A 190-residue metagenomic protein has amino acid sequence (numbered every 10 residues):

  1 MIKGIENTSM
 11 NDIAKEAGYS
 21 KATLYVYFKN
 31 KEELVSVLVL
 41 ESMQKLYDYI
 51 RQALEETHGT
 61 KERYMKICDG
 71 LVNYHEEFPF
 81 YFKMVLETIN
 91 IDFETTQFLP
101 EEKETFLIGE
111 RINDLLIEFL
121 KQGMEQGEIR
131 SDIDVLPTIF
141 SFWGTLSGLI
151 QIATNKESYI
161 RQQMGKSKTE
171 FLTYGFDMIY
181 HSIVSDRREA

Functional and structural regions predicted by a protein language model:
M1-G18: Short, amphipathic alpha-helix enriched in basic
I2, E16, E33-E56, E62 (+6 more regions): Alpha-helical structural segments
I2-I5, V26, E55, R130: Helix-turn-helix/winged-helix DNA-binding modules
M10-N11, A22, E33: Residues within helix-turn-helix
A17-F28: Short hydrophobic/aromatic patch on the recognition helix
E62, L107-G109, E125-W143: All-alpha amphipathic helical-bundle segments outside canonical DNA-binding/catalytic cores that form hydrophobic
N73, D114, E118-Q126, F140 (+1 more regions): C-terminal peripheral helix-coil segments that are non-catalytic and often amphipathic
E76-L115, P137-I139, G165: Short secondary-structure transition hinges
